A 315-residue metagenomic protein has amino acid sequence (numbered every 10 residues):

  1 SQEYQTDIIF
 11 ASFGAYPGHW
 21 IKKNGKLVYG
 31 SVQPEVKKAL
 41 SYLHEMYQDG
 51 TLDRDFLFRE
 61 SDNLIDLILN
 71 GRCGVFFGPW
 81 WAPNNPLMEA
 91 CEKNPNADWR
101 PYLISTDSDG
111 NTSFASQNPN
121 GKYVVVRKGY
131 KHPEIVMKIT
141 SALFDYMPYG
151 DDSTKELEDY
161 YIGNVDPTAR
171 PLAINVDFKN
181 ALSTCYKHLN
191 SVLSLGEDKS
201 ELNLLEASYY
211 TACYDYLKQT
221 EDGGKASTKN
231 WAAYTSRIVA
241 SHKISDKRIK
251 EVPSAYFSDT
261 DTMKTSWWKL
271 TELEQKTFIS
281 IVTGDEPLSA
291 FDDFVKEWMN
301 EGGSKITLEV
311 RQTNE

Functional and structural regions predicted by a protein language model:
S1-N24, R72-N84, P95: Extracytoplasmic/periplasmic solute-binding protein
G18-P34, T106-S113, T168-S194, F257 (+1 more regions): Short, solvent-exposed loop/beta-turn-alpha elements that line the ligand-binding surface or hinge of extracytoplasmic
G25-R54, L103-D107: Glycine-centered hinge/linker elements that transmit conformational signals in sensory and ligand-binding systems
L57-D66: Short helix-initiation/N-cap motifs at beta->coil->alpha
P86-D109: Ligand-binding "clamshell"
Q117-H132: A bilobed periplasmic-binding-protein/Venus flytrap-type ligand-binding module shared by bacterial periplasmic
K138, Y146-K276, D285: Conserved small-residue motifs centered on glycine
K276-E315: Histidine-centered catalytic/metal-binding microenvironments
